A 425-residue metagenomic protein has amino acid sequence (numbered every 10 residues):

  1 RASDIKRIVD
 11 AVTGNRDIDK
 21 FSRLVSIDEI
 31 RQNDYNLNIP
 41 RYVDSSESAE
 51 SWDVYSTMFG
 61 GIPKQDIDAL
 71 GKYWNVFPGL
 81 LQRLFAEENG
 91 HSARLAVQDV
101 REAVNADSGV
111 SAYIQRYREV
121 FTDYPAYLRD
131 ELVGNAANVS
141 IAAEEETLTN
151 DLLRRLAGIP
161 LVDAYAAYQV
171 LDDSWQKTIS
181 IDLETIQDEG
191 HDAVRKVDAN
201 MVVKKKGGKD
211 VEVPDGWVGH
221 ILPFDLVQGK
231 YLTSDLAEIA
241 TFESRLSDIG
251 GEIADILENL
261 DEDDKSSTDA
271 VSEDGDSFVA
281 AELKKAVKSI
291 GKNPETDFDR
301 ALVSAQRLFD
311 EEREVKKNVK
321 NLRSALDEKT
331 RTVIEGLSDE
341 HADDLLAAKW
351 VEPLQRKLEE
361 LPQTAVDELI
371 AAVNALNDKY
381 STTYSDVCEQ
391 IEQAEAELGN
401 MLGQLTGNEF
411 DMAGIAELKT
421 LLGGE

Functional and structural regions predicted by a protein language model:
R1-D215, R245, E258, K265-E425: A conserved structural/catalytic subdomain of Rossmann-like adenosyl-cofactor enzymes
G219, P223-V227: Extended alpha-helical interaction scaffolds
Q228-L246, F309: Short, charge/polar-rich alpha-helical segments
G251, D255-E262: Short, solvent-exposed secondary-structure capping/transition elements
